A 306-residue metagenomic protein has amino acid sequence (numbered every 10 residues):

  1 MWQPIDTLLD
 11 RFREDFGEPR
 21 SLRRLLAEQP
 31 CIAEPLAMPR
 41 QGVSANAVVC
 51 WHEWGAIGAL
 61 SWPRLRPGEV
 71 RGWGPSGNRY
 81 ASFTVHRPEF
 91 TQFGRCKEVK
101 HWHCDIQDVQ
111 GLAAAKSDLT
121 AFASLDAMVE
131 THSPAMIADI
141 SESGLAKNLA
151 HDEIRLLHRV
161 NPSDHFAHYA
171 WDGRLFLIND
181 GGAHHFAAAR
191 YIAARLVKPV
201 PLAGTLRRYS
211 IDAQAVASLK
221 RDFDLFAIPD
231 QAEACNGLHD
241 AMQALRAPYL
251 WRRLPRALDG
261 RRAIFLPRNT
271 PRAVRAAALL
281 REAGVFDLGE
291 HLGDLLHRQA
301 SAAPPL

Functional and structural regions predicted by a protein language model:
M1-L25: N-terminal alpha-helical "arm" segments
F16-F176: Short alpha-helix boundary/capping and kink motifs at helix termini
G42-S44, V48, L219-P229: Charged/polar, low-hydrophobicity segments characteristic of intrinsically disordered regions and flexible loops
N179-D180: Active-site neighborhood of thiol-dependent amide/isopeptide-bond enzymes
A183-P199: Short active-site loop/helix that positions an aromatic residue
P199-F226: Charge-dense polyanion-binding interfaces
A227-L306: C-terminal interaction module
